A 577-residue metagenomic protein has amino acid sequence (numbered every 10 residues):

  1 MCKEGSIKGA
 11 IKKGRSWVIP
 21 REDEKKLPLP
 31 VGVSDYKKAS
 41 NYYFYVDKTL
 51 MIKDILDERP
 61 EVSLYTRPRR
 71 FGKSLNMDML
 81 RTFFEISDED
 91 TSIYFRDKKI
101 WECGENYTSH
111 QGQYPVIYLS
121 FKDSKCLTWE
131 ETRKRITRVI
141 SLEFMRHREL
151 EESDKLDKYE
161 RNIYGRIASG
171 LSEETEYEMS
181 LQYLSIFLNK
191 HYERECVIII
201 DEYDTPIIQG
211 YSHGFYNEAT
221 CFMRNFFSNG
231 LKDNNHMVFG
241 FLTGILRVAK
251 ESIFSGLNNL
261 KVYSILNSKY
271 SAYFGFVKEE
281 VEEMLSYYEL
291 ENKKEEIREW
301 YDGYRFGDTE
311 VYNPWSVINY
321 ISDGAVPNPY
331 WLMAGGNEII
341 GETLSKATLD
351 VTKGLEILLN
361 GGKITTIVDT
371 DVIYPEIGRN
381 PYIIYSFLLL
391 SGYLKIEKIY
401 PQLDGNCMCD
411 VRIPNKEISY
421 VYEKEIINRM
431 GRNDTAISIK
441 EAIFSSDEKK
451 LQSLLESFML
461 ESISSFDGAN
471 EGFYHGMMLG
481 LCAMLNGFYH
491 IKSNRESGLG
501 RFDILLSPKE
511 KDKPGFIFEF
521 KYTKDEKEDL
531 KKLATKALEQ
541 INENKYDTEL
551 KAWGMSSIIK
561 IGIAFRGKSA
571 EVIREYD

Functional and structural regions predicted by a protein language model:
M1-K3: Polyanion-binding surface elements
S6-K25: Short helix-start
K13-R15, L403-G405, G498-R501: Short acidic/glycine-enriched loop/turn segments that link adjacent beta-strands
R15-W17, C196, P514: Residues on conserved beta-strands of the protein kinase catalytic domain
P20, G214-E218, K536: Alpha-helix N-cap and loop-to-helix initiation/capping positions
K26-E471, M484-K492: Phosphate-binding site recognition
E448-D577: Structural signature of nuclease core domains in nucleic-acid processing machines
